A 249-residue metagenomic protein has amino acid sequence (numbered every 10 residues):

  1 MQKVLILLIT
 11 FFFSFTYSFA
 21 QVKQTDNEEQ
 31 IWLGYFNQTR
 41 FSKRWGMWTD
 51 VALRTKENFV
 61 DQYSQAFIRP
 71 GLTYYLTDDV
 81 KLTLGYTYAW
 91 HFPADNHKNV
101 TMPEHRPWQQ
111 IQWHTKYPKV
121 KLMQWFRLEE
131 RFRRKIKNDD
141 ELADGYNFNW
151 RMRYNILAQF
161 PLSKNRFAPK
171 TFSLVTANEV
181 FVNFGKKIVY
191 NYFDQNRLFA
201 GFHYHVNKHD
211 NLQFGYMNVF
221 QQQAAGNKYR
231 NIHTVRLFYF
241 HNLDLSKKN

Functional and structural regions predicted by a protein language model:
M1-T25: Bacterial Sec-dependent N-terminal signal peptides
N27-I31, S64-A66, P103-P107, Y146-Y154 (+2 more regions): Residues that define the transmembrane beta-barrel architecture of outer-membrane proteins
Y35-T39, P70-Y74, Q109-W113, L128 (+3 more regions): Residues on the lipid-exposed face of transmembrane beta-strands in outer-membrane beta-barrel proteins
K43-R44, D79, K116-M123, L162-F172 (+2 more regions): Short loop/turn motifs that connect adjacent beta-strands in outer-membrane beta-barrel proteins
M47-T49, L82-L84, V120-F126, M152 (+3 more regions): Transmembrane beta-strands of outer-membrane beta-barrel proteins
V51-E57, Y86-F92, T115-Y117, L128-F132 (+4 more regions): Transmembrane beta-strands of outer-membrane beta-barrel pores
F126-N211, V219-F220: Outer-membrane beta-barrel transmembrane domain signature
K187, L198-N249: Predominantly the C-terminal beta-signal and adjacent terminal strand-loop region of outer-membrane beta-barrel
